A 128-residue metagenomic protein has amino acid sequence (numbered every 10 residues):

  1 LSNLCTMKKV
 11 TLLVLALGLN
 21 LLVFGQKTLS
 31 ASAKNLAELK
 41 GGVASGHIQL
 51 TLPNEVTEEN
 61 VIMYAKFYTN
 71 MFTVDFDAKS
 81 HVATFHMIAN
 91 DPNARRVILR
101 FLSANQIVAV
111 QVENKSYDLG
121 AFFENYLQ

Functional and structural regions predicted by a protein language model:
L1-A31: Bacterial Sec-dependent N-terminal signal peptides
S30-L36, A65-F72: Short amphipathic beta-strand starts and helix->beta connectors
K34-N54: Short glycine-/aliphatic-rich beta-strand segments at the starts of folded cytosolic domains
K40-G41, T73-F76: Short, exposed beta-strand/loop patches in secreted or surface proteins that constitute
S45, A65-M71, K79-V82: Short N-proximal segments of mature Sec-exported proteins
L50-N70: Short amphipathic alpha-helix segments
F76-A89: Surface-exposed aromatic
H86-Q128: Surface-exposed, polar helix/loop patches in the mature regions of secreted/periplasmic/lumenal proteins that form
